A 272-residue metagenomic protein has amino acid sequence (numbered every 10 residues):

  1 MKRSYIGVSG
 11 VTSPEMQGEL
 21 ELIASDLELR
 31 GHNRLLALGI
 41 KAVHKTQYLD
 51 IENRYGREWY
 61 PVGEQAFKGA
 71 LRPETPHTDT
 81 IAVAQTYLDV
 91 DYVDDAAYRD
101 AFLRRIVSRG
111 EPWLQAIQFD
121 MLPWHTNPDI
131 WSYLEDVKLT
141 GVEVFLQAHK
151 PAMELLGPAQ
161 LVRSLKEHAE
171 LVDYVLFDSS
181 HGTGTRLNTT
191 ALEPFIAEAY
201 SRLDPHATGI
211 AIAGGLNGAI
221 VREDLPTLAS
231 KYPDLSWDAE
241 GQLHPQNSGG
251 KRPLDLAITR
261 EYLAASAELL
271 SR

Functional and structural regions predicted by a protein language model:
M1-T46, I51-N53, G69-Y92: Boundary/entry segment of secreted carbohydrate-active catalytic domains
R3, T75-D89, V137-L155, L203-I212: Short beta-strand/loop segments at the ligand-binding rim of alpha/beta enzyme cores
S4-S13, R34-K45, W113-T126, Y174-G184 (+1 more regions): Glycine-rich phosphate-binding active-site loops on the catalytic face of alpha/beta enzymes
G10-S13, T86-D94, A148-A152, A211-I220 (+1 more regions): Glycine-rich beta-to-alpha transition loops that act as phosphate-gripper elements at the mouths of alpha/beta enzyme
L20-N33, Y55-I81, R99-P112, D129-G141 (+3 more regions): Acidic (Asp/Glu)-rich catalytic clusters
K45-P61, V93-A97, M153-A159, G184-T189 (+1 more regions): Short, flexible/disordered intra-domain loops and linkers
D94-I196, Y200-P205, I220: Conserved anion-binding
L187-A239, P245: Hydrophobic secondary-structure block in the mid-to-C-terminal portion of proteins
